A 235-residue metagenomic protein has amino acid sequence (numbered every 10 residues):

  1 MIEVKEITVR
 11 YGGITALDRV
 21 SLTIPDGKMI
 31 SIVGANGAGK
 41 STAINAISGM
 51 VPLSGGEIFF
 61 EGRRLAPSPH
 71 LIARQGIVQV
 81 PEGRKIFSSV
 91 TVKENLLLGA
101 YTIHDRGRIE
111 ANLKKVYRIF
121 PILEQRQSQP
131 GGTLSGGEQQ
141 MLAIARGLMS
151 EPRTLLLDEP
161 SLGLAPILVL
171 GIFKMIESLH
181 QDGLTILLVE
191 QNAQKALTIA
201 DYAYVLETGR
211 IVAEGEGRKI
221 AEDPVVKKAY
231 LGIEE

Functional and structural regions predicted by a protein language model:
M1-E235: Glycine-rich phosphate-binding loops of nucleotide-dependent enzymes
